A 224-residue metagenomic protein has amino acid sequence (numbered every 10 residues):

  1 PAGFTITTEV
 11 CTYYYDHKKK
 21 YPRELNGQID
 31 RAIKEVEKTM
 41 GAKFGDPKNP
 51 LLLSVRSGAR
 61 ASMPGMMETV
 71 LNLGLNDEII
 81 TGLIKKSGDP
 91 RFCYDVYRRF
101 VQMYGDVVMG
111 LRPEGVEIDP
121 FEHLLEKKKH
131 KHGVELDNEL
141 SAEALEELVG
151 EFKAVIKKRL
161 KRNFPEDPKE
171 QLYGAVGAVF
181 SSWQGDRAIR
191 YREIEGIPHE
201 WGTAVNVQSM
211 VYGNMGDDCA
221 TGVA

Functional and structural regions predicted by a protein language model:
P1-A224: Nucleotide/phosphate-binding sheet-loop regions of phosphoryl- and nucleotidyl-transfer enzymes
